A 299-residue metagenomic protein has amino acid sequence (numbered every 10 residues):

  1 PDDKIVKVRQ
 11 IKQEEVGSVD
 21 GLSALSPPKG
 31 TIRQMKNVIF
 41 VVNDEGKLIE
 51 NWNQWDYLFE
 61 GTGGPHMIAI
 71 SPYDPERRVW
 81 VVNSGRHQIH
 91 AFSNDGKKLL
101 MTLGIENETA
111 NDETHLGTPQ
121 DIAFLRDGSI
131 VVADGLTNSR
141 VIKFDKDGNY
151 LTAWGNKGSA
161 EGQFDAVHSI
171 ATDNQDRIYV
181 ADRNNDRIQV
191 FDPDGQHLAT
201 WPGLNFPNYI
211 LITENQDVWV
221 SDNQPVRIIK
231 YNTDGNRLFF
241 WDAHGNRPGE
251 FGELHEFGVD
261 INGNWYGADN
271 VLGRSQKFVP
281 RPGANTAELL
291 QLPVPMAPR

Functional and structural regions predicted by a protein language model:
P1-R299: Eukaryotic scaffold repeat domains enriched in small/polar residues
